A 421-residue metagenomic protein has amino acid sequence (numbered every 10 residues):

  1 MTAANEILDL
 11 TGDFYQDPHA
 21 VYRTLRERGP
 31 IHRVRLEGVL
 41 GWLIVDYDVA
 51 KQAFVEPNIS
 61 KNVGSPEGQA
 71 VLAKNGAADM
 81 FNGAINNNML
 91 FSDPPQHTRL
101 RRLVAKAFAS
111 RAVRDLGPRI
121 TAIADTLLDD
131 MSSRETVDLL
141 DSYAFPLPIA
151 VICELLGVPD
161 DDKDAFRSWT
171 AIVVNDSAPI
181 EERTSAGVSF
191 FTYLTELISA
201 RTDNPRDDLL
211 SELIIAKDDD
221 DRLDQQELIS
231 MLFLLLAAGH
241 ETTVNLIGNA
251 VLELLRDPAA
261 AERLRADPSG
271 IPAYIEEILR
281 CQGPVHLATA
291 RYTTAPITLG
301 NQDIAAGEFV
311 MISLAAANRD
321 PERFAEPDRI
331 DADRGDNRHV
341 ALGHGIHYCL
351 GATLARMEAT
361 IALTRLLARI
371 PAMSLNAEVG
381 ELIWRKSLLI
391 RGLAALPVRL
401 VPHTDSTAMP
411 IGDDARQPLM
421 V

Functional and structural regions predicted by a protein language model:
M1-V421: Cytochrome P450
